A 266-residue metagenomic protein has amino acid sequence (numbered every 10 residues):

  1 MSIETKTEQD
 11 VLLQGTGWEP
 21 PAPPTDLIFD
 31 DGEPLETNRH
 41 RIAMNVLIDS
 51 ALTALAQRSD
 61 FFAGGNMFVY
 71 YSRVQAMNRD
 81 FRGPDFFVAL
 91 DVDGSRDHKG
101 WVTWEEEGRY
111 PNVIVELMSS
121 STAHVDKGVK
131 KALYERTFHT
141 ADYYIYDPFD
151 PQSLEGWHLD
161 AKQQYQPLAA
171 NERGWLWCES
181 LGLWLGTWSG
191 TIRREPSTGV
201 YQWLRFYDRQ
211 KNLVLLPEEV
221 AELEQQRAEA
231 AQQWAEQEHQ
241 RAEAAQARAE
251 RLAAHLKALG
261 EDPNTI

Functional and structural regions predicted by a protein language model:
S2-E36, T53, Y71-P84, A89-V113 (+2 more regions): C-terminal interaction segment
R41-A54, F62: A structured, charge-rich N-terminal accessory region that forms the first stable segment of a protein and links
N45, D49, G65, R82-V88: N-terminal, well-ordered alpha-helical segments
Q57-S72: A short acidic/basic microdomain associated with nuclease active sites
F62-G64, Y144-D147: A structural signal for short, well-ordered beta-strand segments and their strand-loop junctions that often border
A141: Short acidic/polar active-site loop segments enriched in Thr and Asp
